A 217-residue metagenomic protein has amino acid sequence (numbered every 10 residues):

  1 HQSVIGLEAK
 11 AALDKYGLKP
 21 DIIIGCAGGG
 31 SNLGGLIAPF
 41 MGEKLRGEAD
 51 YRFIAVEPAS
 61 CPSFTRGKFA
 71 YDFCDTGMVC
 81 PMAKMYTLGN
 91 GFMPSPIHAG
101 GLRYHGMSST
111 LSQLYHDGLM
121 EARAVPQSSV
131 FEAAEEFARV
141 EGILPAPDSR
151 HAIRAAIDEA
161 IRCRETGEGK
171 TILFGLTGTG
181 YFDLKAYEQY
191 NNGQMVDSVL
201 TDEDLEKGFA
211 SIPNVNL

Functional and structural regions predicted by a protein language model:
H1-E8, A146-H151: A glycine-rich, Thr/Ser-enriched phosphate-binding loop motif common to dinucleotide/cofactor-binding enzymes
S3-I5, Y16-G17, G42-D50, A55-I143 (+1 more regions): Active-site/ligand-binding loops adjacent to catalytic centers
V4-K19, D158-R162: Phosphate/ATP-binding catalytic cores across multiple sugar-kinase/actin-like superfamilies, primarily ASKHA
K19-L33, F53, K170-L176: A short, small-residue-rich loop immediately preceding and capping a beta-strand
I24-G29, E57, A124-P126, I143-H151 (+1 more regions): Active-site nucleophile and cofactor-binding loops and adjacent substrate-binding regions of central metabolic enzymes
A27-I37, S63-T65, S149-I157, Y181-L184: Short glycine/serine/threonine-rich phosphate/pyrophosphate-binding segments that cradle anionic phosphate groups
A38-M41, E136, R154-I161: Short glycine/serine- and small hydrophobic-enriched flexible loop segments
D148-S149, R154-I157, C163-T171, T179-Y181 (+1 more regions): C-terminal non-catalytic interaction/assembly regions of soluble proteins
